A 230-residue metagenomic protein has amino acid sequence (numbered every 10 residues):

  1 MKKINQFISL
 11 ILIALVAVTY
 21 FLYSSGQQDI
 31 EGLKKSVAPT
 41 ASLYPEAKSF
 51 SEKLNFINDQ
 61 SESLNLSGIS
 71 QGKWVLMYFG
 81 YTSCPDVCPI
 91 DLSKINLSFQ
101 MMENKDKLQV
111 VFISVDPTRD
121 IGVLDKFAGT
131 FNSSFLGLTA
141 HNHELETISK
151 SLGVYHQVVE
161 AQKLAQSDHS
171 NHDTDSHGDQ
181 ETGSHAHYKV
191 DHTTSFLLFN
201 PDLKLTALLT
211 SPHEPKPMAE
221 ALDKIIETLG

Functional and structural regions predicted by a protein language model:
M1-K53, G230: N-terminal targeting signals for export/organelle localization
S51-E52, V75, T193-S195: Short loop/turn microsegments at loop-to-beta-strand junctions
N55-D59, L198: Hydrophobic beta-strand positions
N65-I95: Short active-site neighborhood of thiol/selenol oxidoreductases, capturing the structured segment around
K73, C88, F99-E103, S149-H156 (+2 more regions): Sec/Tat-exported extracytoplasmic proteins
I90-K150: Structural microenvironment flanking redox-active thiols in thiol-disulfide oxidoreductases
D125-K189: Short, internal strand/loop/helix patches that form the active-site neighborhood or redox-interaction surface
K163-G230: Thiol-/selenol-based redox modules, centered on thioredoxin-like and closely related oxidoreductase domains
